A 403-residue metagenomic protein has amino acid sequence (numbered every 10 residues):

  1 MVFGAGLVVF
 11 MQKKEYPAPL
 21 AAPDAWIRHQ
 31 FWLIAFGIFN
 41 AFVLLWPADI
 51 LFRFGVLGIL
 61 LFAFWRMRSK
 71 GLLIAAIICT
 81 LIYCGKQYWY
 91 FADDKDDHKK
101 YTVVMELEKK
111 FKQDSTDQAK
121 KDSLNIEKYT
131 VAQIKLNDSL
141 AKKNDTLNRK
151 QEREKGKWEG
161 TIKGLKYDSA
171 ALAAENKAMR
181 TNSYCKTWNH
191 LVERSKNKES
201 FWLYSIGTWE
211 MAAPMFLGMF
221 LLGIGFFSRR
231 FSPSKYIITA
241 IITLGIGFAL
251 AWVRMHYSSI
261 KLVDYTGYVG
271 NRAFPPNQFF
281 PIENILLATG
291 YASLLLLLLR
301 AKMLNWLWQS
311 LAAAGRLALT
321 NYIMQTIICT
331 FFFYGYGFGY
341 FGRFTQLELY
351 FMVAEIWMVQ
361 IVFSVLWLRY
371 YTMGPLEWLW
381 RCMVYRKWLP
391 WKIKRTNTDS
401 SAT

Functional and structural regions predicted by a protein language model:
M1-V9, I50-A63, I206-R229, E283-K302: Specific transmembrane alpha-helix
F3-T102, L299-K302, M324-F333: Internal alpha-helical transmembrane segments
F36, N40, I82-Q87, P214 (+7 more regions): Alpha-helical transmembrane segments of multipass membrane proteins
G71-G85, D168-A273: Aromatic-enriched alpha-helical transmembrane segments of multi-pass intramembrane proteins
Y88-S200: Low-complexity, proline/glycine-enriched hydrophobic segments characteristic of transmembrane helices
I241, L299-I328, Q346-L347, F351 (+1 more regions): Functional transmembrane helices that form membrane-embedded active or gating regions
I260-V269, F333-F351: Extracellular/periplasmic helix-loop-helix junctions in multi-pass membrane proteins
P275-E283, A318, F341-V365: Membrane-interface transmembrane-helix boundary segments in multi-pass integral membrane proteins
